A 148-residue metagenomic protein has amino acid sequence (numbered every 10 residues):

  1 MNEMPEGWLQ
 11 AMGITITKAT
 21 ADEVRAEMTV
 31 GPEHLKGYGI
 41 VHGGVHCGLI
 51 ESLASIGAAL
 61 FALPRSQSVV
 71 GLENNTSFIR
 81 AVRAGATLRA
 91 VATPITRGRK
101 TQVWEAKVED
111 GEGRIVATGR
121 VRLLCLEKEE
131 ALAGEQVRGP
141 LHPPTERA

Functional and structural regions predicted by a protein language model:
M1-A148: Terminal targeting signals and extreme-terminal segments of soluble enzymes
